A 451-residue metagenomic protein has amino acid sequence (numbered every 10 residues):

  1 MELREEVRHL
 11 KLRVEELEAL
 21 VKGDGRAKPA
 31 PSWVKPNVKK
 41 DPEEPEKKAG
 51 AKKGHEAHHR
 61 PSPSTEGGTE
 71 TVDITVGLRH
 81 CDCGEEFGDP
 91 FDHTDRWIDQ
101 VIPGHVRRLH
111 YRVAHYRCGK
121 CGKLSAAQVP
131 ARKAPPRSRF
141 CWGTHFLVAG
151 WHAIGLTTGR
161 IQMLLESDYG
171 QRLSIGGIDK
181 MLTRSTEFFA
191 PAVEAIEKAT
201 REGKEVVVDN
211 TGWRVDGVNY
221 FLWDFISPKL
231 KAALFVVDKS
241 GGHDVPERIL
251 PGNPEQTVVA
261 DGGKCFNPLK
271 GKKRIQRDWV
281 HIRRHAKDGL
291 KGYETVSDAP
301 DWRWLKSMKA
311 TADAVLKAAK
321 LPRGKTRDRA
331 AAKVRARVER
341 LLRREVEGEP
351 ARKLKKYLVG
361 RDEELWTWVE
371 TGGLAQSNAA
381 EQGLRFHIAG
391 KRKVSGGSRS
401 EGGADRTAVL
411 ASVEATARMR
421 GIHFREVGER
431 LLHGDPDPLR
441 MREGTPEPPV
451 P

Functional and structural regions predicted by a protein language model:
M1-P135, V208, A260: Short, flexible loop/hinge motifs at secondary-structure junctions
R4, R8, P61, V113-P451: Catalytic center-proximal scaffold of phosphoryl-transfer enzymes
